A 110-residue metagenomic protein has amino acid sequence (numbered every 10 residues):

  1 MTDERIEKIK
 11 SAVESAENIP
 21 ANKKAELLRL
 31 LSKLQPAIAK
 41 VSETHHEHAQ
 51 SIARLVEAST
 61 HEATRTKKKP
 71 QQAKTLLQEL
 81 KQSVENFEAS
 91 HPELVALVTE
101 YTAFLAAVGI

Functional and structural regions predicted by a protein language model:
M1-D3, K24, P70-A73, S90-P92: A short, ordered amphipathic alpha-helix with a cationic face
M1-Q35: Short terminal alpha-helical segments
K10-V13, E17, L34-S42, V56-A63 (+4 more regions): A structural signal for well-ordered alpha-helices, especially hydrophobic packing surfaces of coiled-coils
E17, A21, S42, H46 (+2 more regions): Residues at alpha-helix boundaries and short interhelical turns
A25-R29, A49-R54, K74, Q78 (+1 more regions): Short, charged, amphipathic alpha-helical segments
K40-E62, K68-A73: Short, charged early-sequence alpha-helical segments and their helix-coil boundaries
T75-I110: Amphipathic alpha-helical binding modules
